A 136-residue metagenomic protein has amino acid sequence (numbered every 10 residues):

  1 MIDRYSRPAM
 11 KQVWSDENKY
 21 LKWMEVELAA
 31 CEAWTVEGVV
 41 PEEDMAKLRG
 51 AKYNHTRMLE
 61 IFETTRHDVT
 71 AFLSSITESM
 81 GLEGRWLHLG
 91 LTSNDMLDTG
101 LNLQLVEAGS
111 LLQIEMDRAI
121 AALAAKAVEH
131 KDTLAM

Functional and structural regions predicted by a protein language model:
M1-M136: A helix-coil-helix interface module used to build multimeric assemblies and to scaffold catalytic/cofactor sites
